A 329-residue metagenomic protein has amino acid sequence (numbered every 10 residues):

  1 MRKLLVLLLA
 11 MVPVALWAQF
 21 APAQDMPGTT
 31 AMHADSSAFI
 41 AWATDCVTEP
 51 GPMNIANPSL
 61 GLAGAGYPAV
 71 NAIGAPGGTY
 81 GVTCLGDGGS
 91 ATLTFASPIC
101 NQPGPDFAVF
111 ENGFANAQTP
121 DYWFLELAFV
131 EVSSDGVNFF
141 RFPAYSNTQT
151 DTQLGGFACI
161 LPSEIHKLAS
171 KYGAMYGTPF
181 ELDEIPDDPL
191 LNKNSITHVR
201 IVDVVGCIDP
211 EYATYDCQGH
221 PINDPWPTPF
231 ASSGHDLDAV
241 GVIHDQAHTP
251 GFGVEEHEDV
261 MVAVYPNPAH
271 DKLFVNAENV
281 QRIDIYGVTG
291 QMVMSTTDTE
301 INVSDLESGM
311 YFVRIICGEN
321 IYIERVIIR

Functional and structural regions predicted by a protein language model:
M1-F20, F312: Bacterial Sec-dependent N-terminal signal peptides
Q19-A128, P143-P250: A domain-level signal for the mature, folded cores of soluble proteins
P105, G136-N138: Loop/turn elements at helix/coil->beta-strand transitions in domains of secreted/extracellular proteins
F139-F142, I323: Tryptophan-centered short beta-strand motifs
F142-P143, T296: Short hydrophobic alpha-helix segments
E255-R329: C-terminal outer-membrane/trafficking sorting elements
